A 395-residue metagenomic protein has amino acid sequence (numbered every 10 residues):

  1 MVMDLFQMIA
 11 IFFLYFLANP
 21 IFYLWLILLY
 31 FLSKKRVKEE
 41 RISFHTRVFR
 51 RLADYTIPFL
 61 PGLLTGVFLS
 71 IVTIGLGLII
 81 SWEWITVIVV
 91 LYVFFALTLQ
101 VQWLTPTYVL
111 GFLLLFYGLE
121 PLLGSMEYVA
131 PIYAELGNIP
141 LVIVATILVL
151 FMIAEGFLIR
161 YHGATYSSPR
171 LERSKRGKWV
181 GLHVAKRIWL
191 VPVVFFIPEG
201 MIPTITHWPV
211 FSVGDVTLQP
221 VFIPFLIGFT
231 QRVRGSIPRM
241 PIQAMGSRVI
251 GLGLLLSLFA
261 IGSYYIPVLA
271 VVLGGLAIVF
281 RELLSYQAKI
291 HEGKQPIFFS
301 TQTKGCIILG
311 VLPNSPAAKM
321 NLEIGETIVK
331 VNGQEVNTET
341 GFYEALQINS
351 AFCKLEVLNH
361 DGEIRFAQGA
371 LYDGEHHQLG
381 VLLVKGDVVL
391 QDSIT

Functional and structural regions predicted by a protein language model:
M1-T73: N-terminal signal-anchor module of multipass membrane proteins
L17-L32, T73-V89, P140-V149, S212-F222: Structural signature of hydrophobic alpha-helical transmembrane segments
A96-V109, R232-A244: Membrane-helix interface "capping/anchor" motifs
F116-P238: Generic multipass alpha-helical transmembrane bundles of integral membrane proteins
W208, G228-I290: Interdomain regulatory linker/hinge segments that flank or connect interaction modules in polarity/junction/synaptic
P296-M320, E326: Membrane-cytosol interface motif
A317-E339: Conserved PDZ fold ligand-binding element
Y343-D387: PDZ-domain C-terminal substructure recognizer with occasional recognition of PDZ-binding tails
